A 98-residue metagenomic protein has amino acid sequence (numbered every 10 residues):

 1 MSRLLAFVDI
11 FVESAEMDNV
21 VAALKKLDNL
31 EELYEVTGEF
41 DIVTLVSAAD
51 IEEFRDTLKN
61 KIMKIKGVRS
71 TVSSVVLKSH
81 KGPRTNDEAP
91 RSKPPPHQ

Functional and structural regions predicted by a protein language model:
M1-Q98: A compositional/biophysical signature of low hydrophobicity enriched in polar/charged and small residues
